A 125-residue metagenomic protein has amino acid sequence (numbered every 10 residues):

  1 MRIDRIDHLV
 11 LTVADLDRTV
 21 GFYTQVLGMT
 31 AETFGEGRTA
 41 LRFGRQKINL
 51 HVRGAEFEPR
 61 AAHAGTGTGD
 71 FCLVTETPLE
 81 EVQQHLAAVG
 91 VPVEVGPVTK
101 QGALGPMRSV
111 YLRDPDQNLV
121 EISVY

Functional and structural regions predicted by a protein language model:
M1-I6, T12-E32, F43-V95, R113-Y125: Glyoxalase I/VOC metalloenzyme domain signal
G35, L104-M107: Short, small/polar residue-rich loop motifs at catalytic or cofactor-binding pockets
A61, Q101-G105: Acidic pyrophosphate-coordinating catalytic loop
E94-G102: Short, basic/aromatic recognition patches
V110: Short, cationic-aromatic polyanion-contact patches
